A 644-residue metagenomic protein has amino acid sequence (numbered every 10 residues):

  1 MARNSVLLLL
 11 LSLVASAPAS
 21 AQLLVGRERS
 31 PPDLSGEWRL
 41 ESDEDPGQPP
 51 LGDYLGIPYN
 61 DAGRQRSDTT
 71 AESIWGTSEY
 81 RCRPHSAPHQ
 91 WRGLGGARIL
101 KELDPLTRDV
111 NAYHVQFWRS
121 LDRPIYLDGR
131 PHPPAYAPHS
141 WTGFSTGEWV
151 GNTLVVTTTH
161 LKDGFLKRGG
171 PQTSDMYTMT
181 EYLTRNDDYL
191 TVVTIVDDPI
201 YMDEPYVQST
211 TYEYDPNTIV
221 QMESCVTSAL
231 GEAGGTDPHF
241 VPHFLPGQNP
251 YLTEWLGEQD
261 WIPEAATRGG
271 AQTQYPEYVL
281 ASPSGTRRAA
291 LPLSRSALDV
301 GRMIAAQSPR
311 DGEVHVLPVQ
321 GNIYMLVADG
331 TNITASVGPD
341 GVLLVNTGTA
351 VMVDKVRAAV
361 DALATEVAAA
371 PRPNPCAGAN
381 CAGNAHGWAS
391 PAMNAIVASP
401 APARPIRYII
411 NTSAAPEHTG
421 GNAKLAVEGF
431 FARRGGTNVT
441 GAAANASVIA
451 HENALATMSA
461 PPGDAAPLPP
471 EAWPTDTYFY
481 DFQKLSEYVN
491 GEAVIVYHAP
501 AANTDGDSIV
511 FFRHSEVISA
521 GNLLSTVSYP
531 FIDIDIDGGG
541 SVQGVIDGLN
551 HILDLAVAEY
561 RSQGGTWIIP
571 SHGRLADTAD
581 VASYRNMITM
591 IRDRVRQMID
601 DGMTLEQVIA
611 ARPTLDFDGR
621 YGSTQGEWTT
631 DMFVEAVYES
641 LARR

Functional and structural regions predicted by a protein language model:
S5-S16: Bacterial N-terminal signal peptides
Q22-S294, I323, A395-P400, R434-G441 (+4 more regions): PEST-like low-complexity, intrinsically disordered acidic/proline/serine-rich tracts that flank trafficking/processing
L291-I304, R434, A558-G565, R574-R644: Accessory terminal helices/loops
H315-G387, S508-N522: Conserved beta-strand hairpin/beta-sheet module of binuclear metal-dependent hydrolase folds, prominently
G341-L343, G348-V351, G378, S486 (+1 more regions): Metallo-beta-lactamase
A369-P391, A398, R404-H418: Metallo-beta-lactamase
T419-G429, V581, F617-G619: Metal-dependent catalytic neighborhoods of phosphoester/phosphodiester hydrolases
G436-P500, T504-G506, R513-H514, G548-A556: Metallo-beta-lactamase
